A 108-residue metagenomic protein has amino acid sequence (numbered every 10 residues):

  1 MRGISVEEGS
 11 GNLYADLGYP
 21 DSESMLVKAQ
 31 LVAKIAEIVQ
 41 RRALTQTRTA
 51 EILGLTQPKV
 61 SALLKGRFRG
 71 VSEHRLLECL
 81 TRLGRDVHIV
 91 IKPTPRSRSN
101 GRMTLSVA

Functional and structural regions predicted by a protein language model:
M1-A33, S97-A108: N-terminal flexible/basic segments that precede or flank functional cores
K28-L44: Short, amphipathic alpha-helical "recognition" segments used to contact nucleic acids or chromatin
A36-I38, Q46, S61-G66: Conserved interaction-surface patches within small, structured recognition/assembly domains
L44-S61: Short alpha-helical DNA-recognition segment
I52-G54, P95-S99: Glycine/charge-rich, flexible interdomain linkers and switch-proximal surface loops that mediate coupling
Q57-S72, L77-E78: Amphipathic, hydrophobic secondary-structure cores in small proteins
H74-V90: DNA major-groove recognition helix of helix-turn-helix/homeodomain DNA-binding modules
